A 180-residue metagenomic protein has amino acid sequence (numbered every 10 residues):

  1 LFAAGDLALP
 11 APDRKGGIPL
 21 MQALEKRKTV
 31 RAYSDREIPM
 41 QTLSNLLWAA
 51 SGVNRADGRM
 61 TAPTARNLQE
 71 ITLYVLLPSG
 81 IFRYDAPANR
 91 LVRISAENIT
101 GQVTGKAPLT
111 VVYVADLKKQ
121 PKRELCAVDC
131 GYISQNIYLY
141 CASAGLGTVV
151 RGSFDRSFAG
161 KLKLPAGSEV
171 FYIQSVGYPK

Functional and structural regions predicted by a protein language model:
F2-L109: N-terminal amphipathic, basic helical "cap/leader" segment at the start of enzyme domains
G5-D6, P121-R123, P179: A short, structure-level motif marking secondary-structure boundaries and short turns
P12, V114-D116, G177: Generic beta-structure capping elements
R27, L46, L73, L109-G160: Small-aliphatic-rich amphipathic alpha-helix that forms the alpha element of a beta-alpha
S79-G80, D116-L117, P179-K180: Short loop segments at secondary-structure junctions
R83, T110-V112, I173-S175: Conserved hydrophobic/aromatic beta-strand scaffold that supports enzyme active sites
L162-K180: A glycine-rich helix N-cap at a beta->alpha junction
